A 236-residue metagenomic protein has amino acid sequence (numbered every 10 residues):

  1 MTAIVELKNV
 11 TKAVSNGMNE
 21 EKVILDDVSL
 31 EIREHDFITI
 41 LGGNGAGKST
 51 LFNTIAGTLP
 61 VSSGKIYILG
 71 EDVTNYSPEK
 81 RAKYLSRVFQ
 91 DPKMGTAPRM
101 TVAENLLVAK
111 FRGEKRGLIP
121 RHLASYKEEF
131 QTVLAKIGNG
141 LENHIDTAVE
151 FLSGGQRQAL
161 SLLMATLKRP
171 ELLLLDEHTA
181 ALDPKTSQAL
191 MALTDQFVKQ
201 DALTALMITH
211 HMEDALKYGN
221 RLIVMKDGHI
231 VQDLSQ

Functional and structural regions predicted by a protein language model:
A3-I4, A13-D27, S77: A short, flexible loop at the N-terminus of ABC-type nucleotide-binding domains that lies
L41-G43: The feature captures the beta-strand-to-loop junction immediately N-terminal to the Walker
A56: Helix-to-loop junction immediately C-terminal to a conserved catalytic motif
G64-E71: Conserved ABC transporter NBD signature motif
D72-S86, M94, R116-I119, L123: ABC ATPase NBD coupling module
L173-D176: Catalytic Walker B motif of ABC-type/P-loop ATPase nucleotide-binding domains
T209-H210: H-loop/switch region of ABC-family ATPase nucleotide-binding domains
